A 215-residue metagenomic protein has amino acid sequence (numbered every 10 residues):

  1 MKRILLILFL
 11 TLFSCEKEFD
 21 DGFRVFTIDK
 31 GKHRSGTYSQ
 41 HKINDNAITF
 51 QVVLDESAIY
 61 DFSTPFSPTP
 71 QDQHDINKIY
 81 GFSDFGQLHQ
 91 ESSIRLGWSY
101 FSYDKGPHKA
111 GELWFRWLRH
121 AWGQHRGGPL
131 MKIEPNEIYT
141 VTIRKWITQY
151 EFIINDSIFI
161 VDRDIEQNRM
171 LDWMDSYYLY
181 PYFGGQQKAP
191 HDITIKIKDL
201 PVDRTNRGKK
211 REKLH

Functional and structural regions predicted by a protein language model:
M1-I7: Sec-dependent signal peptide recognition, specifically the positively charged N-region followed immediately by
L12-S14: C-terminal motif of bacterial Sec signal peptides marking the signal peptidase cleavage site
K17-I28, G208-H215: Activation corresponds to long, low-complexity, non-globular regions
D21-W114: Secretory/extracellular carbohydrate-interaction modules and structurally similar beta-sandwich "look-alikes"
I43, K132-N136, K145, D172 (+2 more regions): Surface-exposed coil/turn segments at beta-strand junctions on protein surfaces, enriched
F50, E137-K145, Y150-I154: Short tryptophan-centered beta-strand motifs in secreted/extracellular beta-sheet-rich domains of glycan-recognition
W114-T140: Short, aromatic/His-centered strand-loop micro-motif at the edge of beta-sheets
D164-D199, D203: Flexible glycan-contacting loops in extracellular carbohydrate-active proteins
